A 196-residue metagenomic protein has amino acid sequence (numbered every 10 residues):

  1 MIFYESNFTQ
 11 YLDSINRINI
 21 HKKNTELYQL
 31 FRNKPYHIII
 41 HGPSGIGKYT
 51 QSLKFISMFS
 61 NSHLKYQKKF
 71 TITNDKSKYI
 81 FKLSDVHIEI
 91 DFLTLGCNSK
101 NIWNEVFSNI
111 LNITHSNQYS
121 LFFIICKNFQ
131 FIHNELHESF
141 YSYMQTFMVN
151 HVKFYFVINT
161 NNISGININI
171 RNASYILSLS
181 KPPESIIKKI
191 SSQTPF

Functional and structural regions predicted by a protein language model:
M1-F129, E138-S139, V149-I158, I168-I170: P-loop/Walker A NTP-binding region and its immediately flanking N-terminal helices in P-loop NTPase folds
Y28-R32, I187-T194: Alpha-helix C-terminal capping segments
G96-N98, E184-I187: A short acidic, often aromatic-flanked loop/helix-cap motif at beta-alpha or helix-coil junctions that lines enzyme
N128-I132, I163: Conserved Walker B
F154, N167-S185: A short helix-turn-beta junction within AAA+ P-loop NTPase domains corresponding to the substrate/partner-engaging
A173, L177, K189-F196: Conserved AAA+ ATPase "sensor/coupling" helix adjacent to the nucleotide-binding pocket
